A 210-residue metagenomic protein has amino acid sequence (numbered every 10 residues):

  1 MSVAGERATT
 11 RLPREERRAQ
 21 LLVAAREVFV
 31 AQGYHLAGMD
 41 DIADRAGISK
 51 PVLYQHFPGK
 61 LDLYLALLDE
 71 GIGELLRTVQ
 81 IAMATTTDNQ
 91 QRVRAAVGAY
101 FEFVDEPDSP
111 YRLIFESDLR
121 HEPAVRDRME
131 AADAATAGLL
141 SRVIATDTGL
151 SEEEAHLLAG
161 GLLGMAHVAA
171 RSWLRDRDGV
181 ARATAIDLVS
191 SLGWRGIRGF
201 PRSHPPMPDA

Functional and structural regions predicted by a protein language model:
M1-E16, P201-A210: N-terminal intrinsically disordered/low-complexity leader segments
Q20, A24, V28-D62, A66: Helix-turn-helix
Q20, Q91-A95, A99, L113 (+2 more regions): Amphipathic alpha-helical interaction segments
Y64-G71, A132: Alpha-helical DNA-contacting segments of helix-turn-helix folds
A66, Q80-S109, L158-L162: Hydrophobic alpha-helical connector segments
G73-L76, P123-T148, H156-G161, V168 (+1 more regions): Amphipathic alpha-helical packing segments from all-alpha helical-bundle domains
F103-D127, G138-S141, V168-R175: Amphipathic alpha-helical segments used for helix-helix packing
R112-F115, R182, P205-P206: Short, hydrophobic secondary-structure boundary micro-motifs
